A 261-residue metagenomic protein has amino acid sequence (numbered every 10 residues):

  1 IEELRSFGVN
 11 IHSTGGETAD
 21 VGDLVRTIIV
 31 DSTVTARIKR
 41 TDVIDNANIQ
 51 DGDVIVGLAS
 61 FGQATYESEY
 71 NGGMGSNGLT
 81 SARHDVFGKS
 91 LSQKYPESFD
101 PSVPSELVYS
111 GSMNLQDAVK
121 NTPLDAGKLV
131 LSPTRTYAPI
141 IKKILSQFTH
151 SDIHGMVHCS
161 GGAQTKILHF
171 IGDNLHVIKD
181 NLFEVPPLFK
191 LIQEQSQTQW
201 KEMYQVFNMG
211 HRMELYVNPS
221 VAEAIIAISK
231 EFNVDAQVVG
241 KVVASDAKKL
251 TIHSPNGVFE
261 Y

Functional and structural regions predicted by a protein language model:
I1-Y261: Helix-biased detector of long, well-ordered alpha-helical tracts
